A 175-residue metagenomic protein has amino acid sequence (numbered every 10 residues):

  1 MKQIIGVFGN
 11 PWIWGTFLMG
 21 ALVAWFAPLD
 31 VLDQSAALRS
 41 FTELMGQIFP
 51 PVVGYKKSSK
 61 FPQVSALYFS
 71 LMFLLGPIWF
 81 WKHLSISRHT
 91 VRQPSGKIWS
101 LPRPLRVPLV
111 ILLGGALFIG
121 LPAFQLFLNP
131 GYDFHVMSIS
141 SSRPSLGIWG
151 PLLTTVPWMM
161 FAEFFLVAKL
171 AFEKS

Functional and structural regions predicted by a protein language model:
M1-I4, P77-L112, A171-S175: Cytoplasmic juxtamembrane regions at transmembrane-helix boundaries
M1-S87: N-terminal first transmembrane alpha-helix
K2-Q3, W14-G15, S95, L126-Y132: Low-complexity, intrinsically disordered or weakly predicted helical/coil tracts enriched in serine/threonine
I4-I5, I13, I48, I78 (+7 more regions): Weak global preference for isoleucine
I4-P11, K60-F61, L101-P104, M137-L152: Structural motif marking the loop-to-transmembrane transition
V7, V23, V31, V52-V53 (+7 more regions): Extended aliphatic helical segments
F49-P50, F61, G76, Q93 (+4 more regions): Intrinsic-disorder/low-complexity coil detector
V107-S175: Alpha-helical transmembrane segments of multi-pass integral membrane proteins, characterized by long hydrophobic
